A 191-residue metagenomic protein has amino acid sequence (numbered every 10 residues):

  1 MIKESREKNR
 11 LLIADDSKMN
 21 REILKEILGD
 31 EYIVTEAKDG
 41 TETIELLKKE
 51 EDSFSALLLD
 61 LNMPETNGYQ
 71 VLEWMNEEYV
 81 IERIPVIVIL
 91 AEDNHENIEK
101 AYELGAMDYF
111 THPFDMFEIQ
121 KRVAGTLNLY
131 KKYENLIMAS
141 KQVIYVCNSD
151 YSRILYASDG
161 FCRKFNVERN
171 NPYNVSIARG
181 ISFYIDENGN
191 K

Functional and structural regions predicted by a protein language model:
R6-N9, S17-T35, C162: Two-component/phosphorelay signaling modules centered on CheY-like receiver
E26, Y133-S152, R163: PAS/LOV and related PAS-like sensory modules
E42, L155, C162-I185, G189-N190: PAS and related sensory helical modules
D52-L58: Active-site beta3 strand of CheY-like receiver
M63: Receiver (REC) domain active-site loop signature in two-component systems and cognate sites in sensor histidine kinases
